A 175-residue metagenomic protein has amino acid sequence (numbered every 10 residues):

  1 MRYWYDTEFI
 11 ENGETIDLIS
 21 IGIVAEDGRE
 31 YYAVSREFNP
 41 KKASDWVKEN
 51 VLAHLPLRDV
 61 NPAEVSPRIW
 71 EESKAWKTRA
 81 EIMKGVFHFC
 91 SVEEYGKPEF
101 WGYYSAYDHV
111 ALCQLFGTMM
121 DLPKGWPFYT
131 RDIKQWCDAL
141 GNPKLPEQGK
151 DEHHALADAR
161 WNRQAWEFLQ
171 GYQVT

Functional and structural regions predicted by a protein language model:
Y3-Y5, F9-G102: Conserved non-catalytic scaffold segment of RNase H-like nuclease domains
D6-E8, D108, D132, D158: Acidic active-site catalytic centers that drive phospho-/nucleotidyl reactions and related ester hydrolyses
E11-G13, C137, R163: Hydrophobic positions within alpha-helical membrane elements
E14-I16, F116, W166: Short, function-defining helix-loop hinge/capping sites that tune catalysis or transport
A80-K84, H88, K134, R160 (+1 more regions): Short, contiguous clusters of charged residues that form electrostatic/catalytic patches at enzyme active sites, used
C90, A106-P127: Substrate-recognition/cap helix-loop segment adjacent to the acidic, metal-dependent catalytic center of Asp-based
E99-S105, V110-A111, K144-T175: Acidic, Mg2+-coordinating catalytic module of metal-dependent nucleases/exonucleases that use a two-metal-ion mechanism
K124-K144: Short, flexible loop segments at boundaries between secondary-structure elements
